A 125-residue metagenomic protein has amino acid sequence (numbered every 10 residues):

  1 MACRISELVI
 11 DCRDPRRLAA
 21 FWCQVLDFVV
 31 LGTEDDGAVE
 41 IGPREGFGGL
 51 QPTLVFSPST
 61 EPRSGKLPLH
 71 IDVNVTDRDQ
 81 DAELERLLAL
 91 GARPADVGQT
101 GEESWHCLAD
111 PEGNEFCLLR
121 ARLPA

Functional and structural regions predicted by a protein language model:
M1-A19, L69, V75, R122-A125: N-terminal beta-strand motif that seeds the catalytic metal site of vicinal oxygen chelate
C3, E7, G32-T33, E40-P43 (+3 more regions): Vicinal oxygen chelate
D14-P15, D79, W105: Residue-level preference for nonpolar/small residues embedded in alpha-helices
P15-V29, L87-G91: Amphipathic alpha-helical segments
D36, G49-Q51, S64-H70: Short connector loops at helix/strand junctions that flank enzyme active sites, especially segments positioning acidic
P58-R63: Short, flexible, solvent-exposed loop/turn segments with mixed acidic/basic and small polar residues
S64-E85: Mid-chain, well-packed structural core segment of small domains
